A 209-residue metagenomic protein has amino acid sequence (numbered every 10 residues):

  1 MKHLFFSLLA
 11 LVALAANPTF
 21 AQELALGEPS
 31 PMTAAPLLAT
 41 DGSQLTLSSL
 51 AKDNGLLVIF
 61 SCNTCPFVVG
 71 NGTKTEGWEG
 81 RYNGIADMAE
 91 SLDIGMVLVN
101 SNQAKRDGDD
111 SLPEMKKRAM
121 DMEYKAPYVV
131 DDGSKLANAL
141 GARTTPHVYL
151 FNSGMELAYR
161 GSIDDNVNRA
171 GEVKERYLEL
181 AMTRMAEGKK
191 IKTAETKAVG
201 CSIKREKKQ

Functional and structural regions predicted by a protein language model:
M1-F5: Positively charged n-region of N-terminal signal peptides that target proteins for export
F6-A16: Bacterial N-terminal signal peptides
F20-S48, G77: N-terminal "domain-start" segment that seeds a small globular fold
T46-T75, M182: Short active-site neighborhood of thiol/selenol oxidoreductases, capturing the structured segment around
V58-F60, G95-N100, P127-V129, H147-L150: Structural recognition of the beta-strand scaffold that forms the well-ordered cores of secreted hydrolase catalytic
V68-D121, K135-A137: Structural microenvironment flanking redox-active thiols in thiol-disulfide oxidoreductases
M115-N152, A158: Short, internal strand/loop/helix patches that form the active-site neighborhood or redox-interaction surface
L150-Q209: Thiol-/selenol-based redox modules, centered on thioredoxin-like and closely related oxidoreductase domains
